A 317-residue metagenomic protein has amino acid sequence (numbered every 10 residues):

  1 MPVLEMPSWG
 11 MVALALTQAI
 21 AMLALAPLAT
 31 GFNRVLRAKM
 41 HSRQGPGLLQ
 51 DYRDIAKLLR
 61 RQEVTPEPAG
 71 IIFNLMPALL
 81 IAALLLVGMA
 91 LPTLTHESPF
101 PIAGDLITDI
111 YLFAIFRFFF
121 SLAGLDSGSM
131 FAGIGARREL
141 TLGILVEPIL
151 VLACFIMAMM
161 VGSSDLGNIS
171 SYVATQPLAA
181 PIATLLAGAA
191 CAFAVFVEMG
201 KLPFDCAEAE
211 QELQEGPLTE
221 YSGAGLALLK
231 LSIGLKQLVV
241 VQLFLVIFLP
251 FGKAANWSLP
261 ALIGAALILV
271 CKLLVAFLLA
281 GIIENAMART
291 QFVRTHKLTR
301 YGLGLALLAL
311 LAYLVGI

Functional and structural regions predicted by a protein language model:
V3-P7, M11, S98-I102, I156-T184: Juxtamembrane/interfacial segments at transmembrane-helix boundaries in multi-pass membrane proteins
L14-L25, P101-A114, Q176-V197, G264-A265: Alpha-helical transmembrane segments
N33-Q62: Membrane-interface amphipathic/juxtamembrane segments adjacent to transmembrane helices
D54-I72, S129-I134, P217, Y221-G225: Cytosolic juxtamembrane amphipathic/interface segments immediately preceding and feeding into a transmembrane helix
P66, L85-F100, F120-S129, S163-S164 (+1 more regions): Transmembrane alpha-helix boundary signature
M89, T108-A123, I144-M160: Mid-bilayer segments of alpha-helical transmembrane spans in multi-pass integral membrane proteins that mediate
L279-A306: Interfacial loop-to-transmembrane junctions
A309-I317: Juxtamembrane boundary at the C-terminal end of a transmembrane helix
